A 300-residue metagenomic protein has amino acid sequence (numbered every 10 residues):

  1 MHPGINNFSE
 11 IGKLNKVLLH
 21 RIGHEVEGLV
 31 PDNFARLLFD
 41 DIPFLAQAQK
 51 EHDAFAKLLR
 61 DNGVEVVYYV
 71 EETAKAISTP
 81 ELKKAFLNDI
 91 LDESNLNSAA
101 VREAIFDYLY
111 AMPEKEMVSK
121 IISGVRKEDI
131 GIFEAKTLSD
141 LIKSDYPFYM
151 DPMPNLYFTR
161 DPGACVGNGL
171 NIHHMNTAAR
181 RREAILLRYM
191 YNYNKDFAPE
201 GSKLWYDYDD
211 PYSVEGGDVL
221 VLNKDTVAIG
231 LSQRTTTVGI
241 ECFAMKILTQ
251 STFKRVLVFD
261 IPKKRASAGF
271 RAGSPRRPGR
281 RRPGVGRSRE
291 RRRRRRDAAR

Functional and structural regions predicted by a protein language model:
M1-R300: The feature marks the mature, well-folded catalytic cores of soluble enzymes
